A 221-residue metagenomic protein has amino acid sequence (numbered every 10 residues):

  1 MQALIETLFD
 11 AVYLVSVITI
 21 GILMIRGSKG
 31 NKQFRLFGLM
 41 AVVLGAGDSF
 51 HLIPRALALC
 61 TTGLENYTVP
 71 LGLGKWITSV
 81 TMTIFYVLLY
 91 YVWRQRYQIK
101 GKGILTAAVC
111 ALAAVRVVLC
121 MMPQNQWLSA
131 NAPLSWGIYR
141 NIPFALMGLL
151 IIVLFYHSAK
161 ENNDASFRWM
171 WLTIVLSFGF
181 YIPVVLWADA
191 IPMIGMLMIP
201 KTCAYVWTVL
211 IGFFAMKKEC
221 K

Functional and structural regions predicted by a protein language model:
M1-T19: Hydrophobic transmembrane alpha-helical segments in integral membrane proteins
A3-E6, L64-W76, S129-I142, I191-C203: Non-cytosolic membrane-interface motifs at loop->transmembrane helix junctions
V17-R26, V87-W93, V118-P123, I142-R168 (+2 more regions): Alpha-helical transmembrane segments in multipass membrane proteins, preferentially the mid-helix core
G21-G27, F50-T106, C120, F155 (+1 more regions): Internal transmembrane alpha-helix with an interfacial aromatic "cap," most often the third helix
R26-F37, W93-L105, A130-P133, Y156-W169 (+1 more regions): Membrane-interface helix-boundary motifs at transmembrane edges
A46-A58, A111-A132, I174-I194: C-terminal ends of transmembrane alpha-helices and the immediately adjacent extracellular/lumenal or cytosolic loop
V80-I151: Membrane-proximal helix-loop-helix units in multi-pass membrane proteins
W171-K217: Terminal transmembrane helical module of multi-pass membrane proteins
